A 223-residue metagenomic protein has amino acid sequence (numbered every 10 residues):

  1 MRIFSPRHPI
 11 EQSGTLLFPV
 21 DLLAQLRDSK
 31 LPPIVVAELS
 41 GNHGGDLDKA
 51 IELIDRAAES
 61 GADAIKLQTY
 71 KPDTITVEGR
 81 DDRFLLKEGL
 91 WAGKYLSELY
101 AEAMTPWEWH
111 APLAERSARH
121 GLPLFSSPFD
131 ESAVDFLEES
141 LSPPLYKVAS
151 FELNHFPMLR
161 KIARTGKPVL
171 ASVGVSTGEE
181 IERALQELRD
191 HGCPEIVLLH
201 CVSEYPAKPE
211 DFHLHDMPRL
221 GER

Functional and structural regions predicted by a protein language model:
R2-R223: Catalytic cores and adjacent flexible loops of soluble metabolic enzymes that perform enolate/carbanion chemistry on
